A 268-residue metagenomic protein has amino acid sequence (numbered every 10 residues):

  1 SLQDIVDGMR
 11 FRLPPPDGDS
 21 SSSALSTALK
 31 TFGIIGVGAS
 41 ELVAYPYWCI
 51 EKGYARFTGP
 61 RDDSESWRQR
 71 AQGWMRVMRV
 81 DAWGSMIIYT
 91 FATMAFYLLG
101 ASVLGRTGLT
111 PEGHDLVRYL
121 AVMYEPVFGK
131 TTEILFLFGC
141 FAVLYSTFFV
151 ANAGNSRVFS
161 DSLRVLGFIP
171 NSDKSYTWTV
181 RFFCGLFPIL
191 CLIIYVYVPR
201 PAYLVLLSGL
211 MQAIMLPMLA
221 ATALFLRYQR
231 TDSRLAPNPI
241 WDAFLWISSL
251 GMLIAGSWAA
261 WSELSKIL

Functional and structural regions predicted by a protein language model:
Q3-P16, S21-K30, L219-Y228, P237-L268: A generic transmembrane alpha-helix motif of multi-pass inner-membrane proteins
S20-F32, F91-A95, G100-A101, V127-Y145 (+1 more regions): Select transmembrane alpha-helical segments in multipass membrane proteins
I35-L42, T93-F96, E133-R164: Membrane-helix boundary/coupling elements in multi-pass transport proteins
V37, W67-L104: Selective recognition of specific alpha-helical transmembrane segments in multi-pass small-molecule
C49-F57, I87-R118: Extracellular/periplasmic helix-exit of transmembrane alpha-helices
I50-R56, D62-D63, N152-T179: Helix-loop-helix connectors at the membrane interface of multi-pass transporters/channels
T131, L163-V196, L245: Loop-to-transmembrane helix boundary motifs in multi-pass membrane proteins
D161-T177, Y197-L207, T222-I240: Alpha-helical transmembrane segments
